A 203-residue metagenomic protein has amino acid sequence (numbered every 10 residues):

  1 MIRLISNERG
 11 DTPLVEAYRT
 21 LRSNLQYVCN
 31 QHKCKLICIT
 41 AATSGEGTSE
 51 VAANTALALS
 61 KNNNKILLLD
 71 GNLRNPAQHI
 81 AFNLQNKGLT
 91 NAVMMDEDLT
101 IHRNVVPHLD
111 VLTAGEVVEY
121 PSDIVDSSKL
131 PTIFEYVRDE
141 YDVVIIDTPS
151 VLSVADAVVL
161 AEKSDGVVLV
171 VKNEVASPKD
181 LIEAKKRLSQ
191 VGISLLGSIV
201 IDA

Functional and structural regions predicted by a protein language model:
M1-L14: Charged, amphipathic alpha-helical linker segments immediately N-terminal to NTP-binding catalytic cores
M1-L4, G115, I199-A203: Beta-strand-loop-alpha "switch" segments that mediate conformational coupling across diverse proteins
N7, L59-A114, F134, D139 (+1 more regions): Phosphate-binding loop that captures ATP/GTP phosphates
L14-F82: Walker A/P-loop phosphate-binding motif and the immediately C-terminal alpha-helix
L21, I39, N72, A92 (+4 more regions): Residue-level signature of catalytic and energy-coupling elements of molecular machines, predominantly ATP/GTP-dependent
Q26, N30, S60, M94-E97 (+3 more regions): Signal for well-folded cores of large energy- and translation-related assemblies
S122-A203: Conserved catalytic-core segment of NTP-binding enzymes
